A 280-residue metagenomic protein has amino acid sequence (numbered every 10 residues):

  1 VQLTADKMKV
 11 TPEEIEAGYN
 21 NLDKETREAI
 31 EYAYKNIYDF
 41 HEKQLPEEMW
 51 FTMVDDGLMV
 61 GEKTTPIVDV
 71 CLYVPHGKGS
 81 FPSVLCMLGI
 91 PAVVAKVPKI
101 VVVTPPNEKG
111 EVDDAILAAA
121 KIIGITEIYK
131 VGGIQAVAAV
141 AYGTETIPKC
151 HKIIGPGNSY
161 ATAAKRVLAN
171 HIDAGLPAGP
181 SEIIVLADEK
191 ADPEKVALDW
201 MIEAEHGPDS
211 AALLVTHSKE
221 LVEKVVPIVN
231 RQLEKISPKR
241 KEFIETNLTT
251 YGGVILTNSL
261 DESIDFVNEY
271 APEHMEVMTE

Functional and structural regions predicted by a protein language model:
V1-V68: N-terminal Rossmann-like NAD(P)+-binding subdomain of aldehyde/semialdehyde dehydrogenases
M8-K24, P177-I184, H206-L256: Flexible, acidic loop-helix segments that line cofactor/substrate-binding pockets
F51-A118: Conserved small-residue-rich beta-alpha loop and adjacent elements that most often cradle the phosphate/pyrophosphate
S83, V94-E111, A187-K195, D199-P227 (+1 more regions): Glycine-rich phosphate/diphosphate-binding loop of Rossmann-like nucleotide-binding domains
K99-V103, E127-K130, L213, M275-M278: Short hydrophobic alpha-helical runs that function as membrane-insertion/retention elements
I122-A211: Conserved NAD(P)+-binding/catalytic subdomain of aldehyde/semialdehyde dehydrogenases
L248-E280: Conserved C-terminal structural/oligomerization subdomain of aldehyde/semialdehyde dehydrogenase
